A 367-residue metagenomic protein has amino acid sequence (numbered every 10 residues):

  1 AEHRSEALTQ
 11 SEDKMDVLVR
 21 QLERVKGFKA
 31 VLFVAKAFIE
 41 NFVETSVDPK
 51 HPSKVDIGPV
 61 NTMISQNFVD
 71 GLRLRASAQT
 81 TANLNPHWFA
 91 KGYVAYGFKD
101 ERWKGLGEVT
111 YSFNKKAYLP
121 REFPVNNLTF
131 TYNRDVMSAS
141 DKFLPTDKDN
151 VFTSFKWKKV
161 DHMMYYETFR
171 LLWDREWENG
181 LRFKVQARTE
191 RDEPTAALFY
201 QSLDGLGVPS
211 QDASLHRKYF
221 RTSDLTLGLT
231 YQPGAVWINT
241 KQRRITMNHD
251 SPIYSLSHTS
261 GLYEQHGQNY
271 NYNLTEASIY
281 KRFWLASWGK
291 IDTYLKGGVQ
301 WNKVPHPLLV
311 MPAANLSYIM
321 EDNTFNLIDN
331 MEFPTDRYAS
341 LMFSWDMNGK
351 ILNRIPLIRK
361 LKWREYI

Functional and structural regions predicted by a protein language model:
E2-I367: Exposed, low-structure sequence patches enriched in small/polar residues
